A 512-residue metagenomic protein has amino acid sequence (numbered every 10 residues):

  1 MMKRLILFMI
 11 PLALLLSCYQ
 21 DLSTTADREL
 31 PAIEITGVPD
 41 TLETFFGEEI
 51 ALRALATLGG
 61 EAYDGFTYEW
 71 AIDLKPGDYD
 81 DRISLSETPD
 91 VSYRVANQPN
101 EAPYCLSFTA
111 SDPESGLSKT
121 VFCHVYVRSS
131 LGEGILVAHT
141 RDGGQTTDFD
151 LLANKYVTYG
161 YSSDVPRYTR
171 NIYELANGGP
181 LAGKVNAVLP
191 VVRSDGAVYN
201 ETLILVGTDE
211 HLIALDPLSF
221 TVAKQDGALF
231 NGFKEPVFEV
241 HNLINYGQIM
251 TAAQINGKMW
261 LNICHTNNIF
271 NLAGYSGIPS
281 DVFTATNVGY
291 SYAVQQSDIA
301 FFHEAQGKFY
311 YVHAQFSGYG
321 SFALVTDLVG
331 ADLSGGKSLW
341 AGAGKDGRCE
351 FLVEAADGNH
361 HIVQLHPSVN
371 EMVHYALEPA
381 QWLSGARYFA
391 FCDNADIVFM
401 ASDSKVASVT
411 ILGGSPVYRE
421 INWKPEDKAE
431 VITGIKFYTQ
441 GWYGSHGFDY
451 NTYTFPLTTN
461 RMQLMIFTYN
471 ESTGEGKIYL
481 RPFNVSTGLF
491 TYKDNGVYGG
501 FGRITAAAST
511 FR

Functional and structural regions predicted by a protein language model:
M1-K3, I478: N-terminal hydrophobic targeting signals that begin at the initiator methionine
K3-P11: Sec-dependent signal peptide recognition, specifically the positively charged N-region followed immediately by
L14-S17: C-terminal motif of bacterial Sec signal peptides marking the signal peptidase cleavage site
Y19-N171, T454-R461, Y469, T473-R512: Acidic/polar, low-complexity intrinsically disordered N-terminal segments immediately downstream of a Sec signal
R167-A176, V192-D396, S408-V409, G414-W423 (+2 more regions): Preference for solvent-exposed, low-hydrophobicity sequence contexts
L181-V192: Surface-exposed assembly/interface segments
S384-S472: Loop/turn-rich, solvent-exposed surfaces of beta-rich toroidal or solenoidal domains
